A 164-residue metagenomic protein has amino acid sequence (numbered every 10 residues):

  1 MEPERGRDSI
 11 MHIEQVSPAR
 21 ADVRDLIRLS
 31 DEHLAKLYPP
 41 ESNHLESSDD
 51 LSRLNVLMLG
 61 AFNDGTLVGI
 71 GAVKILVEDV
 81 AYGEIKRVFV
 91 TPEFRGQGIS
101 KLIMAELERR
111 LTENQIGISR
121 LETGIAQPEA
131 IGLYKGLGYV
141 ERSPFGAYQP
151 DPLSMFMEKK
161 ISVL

Functional and structural regions predicted by a protein language model:
E2-G6, M155-L164: Terminal substrate-recognition subdomain of acyl/acetyltransferases
M11-K86, T91-E93, M104-E106, R110 (+2 more regions): Acetyl-CoA-dependent GNAT
P18, S42, R120-T123, I131 (+1 more regions): Conserved catalytic-core motifs of GNAT/GCN5-like acyltransferases
T91-E93, Q97, I125: Active-site acidic-Proline motif in GNAT/NAT acetyltransferases
G98, Q115, G138: Short glycine-rich hinge loops at helix-strand junctions in the catalytic core of two-component histidine kinases
M104, L111-T123: Conserved GNAT acetyl-CoA-binding A-motif
